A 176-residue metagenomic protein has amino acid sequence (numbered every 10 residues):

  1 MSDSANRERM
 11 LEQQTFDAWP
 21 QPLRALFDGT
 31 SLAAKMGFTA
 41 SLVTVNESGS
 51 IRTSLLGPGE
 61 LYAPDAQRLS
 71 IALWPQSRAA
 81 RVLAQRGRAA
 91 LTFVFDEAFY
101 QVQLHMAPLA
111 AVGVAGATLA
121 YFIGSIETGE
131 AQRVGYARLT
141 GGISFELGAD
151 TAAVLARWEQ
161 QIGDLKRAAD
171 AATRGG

Functional and structural regions predicted by a protein language model:
M1-G176: Binding-site signature for planar aromatic cofactors or substrates
